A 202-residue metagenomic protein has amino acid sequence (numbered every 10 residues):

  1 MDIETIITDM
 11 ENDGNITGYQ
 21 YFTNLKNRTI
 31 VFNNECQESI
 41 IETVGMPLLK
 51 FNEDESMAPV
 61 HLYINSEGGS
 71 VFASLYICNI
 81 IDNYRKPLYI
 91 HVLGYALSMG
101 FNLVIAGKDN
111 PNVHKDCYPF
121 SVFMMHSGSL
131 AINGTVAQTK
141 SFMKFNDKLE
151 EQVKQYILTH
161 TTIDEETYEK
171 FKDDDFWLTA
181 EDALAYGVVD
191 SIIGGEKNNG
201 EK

Functional and structural regions predicted by a protein language model:
M1-K202: Terminal-region recognition feature
